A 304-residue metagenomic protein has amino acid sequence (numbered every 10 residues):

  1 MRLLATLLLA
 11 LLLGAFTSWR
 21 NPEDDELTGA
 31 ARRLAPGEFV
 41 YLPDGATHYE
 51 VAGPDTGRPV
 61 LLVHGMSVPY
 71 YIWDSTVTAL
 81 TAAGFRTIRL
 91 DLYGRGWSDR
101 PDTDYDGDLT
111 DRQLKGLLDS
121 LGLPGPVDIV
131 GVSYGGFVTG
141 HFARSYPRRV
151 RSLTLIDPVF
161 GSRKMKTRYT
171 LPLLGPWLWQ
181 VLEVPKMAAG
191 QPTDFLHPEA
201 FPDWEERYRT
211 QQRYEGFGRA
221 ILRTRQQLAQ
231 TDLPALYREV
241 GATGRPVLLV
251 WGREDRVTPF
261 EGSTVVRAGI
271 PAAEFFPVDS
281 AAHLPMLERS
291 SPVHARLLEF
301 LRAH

Functional and structural regions predicted by a protein language model:
M1-R58, A82-F85, L123, P234 (+1 more regions): Alpha/beta-hydrolase fold catalytic core
E38-A46, E50, R89-V130, Y134: Active-site loop/oxyanion-hole signature of alpha/beta-hydrolase fold enzymes
A52-W97: Conserved HGGG/HGGXW glycine-rich cap/lid loop of the alpha/beta-hydrolase fold
R144, R151-V181: Flexible "cap/lid" loop of the alpha/beta hydrolase fold
M165-T167, V181-T243: Conserved alpha/beta-hydrolase catalytic His-Asp/Glu region
T243, L249-W251: Short beta-strand/loop motif that positions the catalytic acidic residue of the alpha/beta-hydrolase fold
E254-T258: Acidic catalytic loop of the alpha/beta-hydrolase fold
A273-H304: Catalytic active-site module of serine/aspartate enzymes centered on a nucleophile-bearing elbow/loop
